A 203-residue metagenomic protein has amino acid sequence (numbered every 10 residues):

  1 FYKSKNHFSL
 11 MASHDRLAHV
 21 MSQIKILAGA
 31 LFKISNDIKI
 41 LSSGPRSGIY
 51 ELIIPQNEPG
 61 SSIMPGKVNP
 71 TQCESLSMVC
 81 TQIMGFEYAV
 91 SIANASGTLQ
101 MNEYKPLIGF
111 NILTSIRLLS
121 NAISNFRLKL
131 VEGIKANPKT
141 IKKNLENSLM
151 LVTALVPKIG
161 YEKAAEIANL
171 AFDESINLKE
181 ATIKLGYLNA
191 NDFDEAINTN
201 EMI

Functional and structural regions predicted by a protein language model:
F1-I203: Conserved, well-structured ligand/cofactor-binding cores
